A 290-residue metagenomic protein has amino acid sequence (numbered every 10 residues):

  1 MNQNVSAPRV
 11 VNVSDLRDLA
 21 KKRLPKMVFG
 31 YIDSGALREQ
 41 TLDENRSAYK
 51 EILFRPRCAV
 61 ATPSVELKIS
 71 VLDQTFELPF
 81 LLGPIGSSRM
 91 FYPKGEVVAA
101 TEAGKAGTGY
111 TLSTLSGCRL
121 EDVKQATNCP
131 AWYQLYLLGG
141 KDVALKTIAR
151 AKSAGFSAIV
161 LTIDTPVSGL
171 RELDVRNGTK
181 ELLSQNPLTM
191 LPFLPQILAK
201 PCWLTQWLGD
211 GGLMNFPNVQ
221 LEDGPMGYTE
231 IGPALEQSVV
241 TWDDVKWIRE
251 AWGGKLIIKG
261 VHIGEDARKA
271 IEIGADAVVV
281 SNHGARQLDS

Functional and structural regions predicted by a protein language model:
M1-D73, L182-V240: An N-cap/entry alpha-helix motif that binds or orients negatively charged groups
V28, K50, F76-F80, C129 (+1 more regions): A generic secondary-structure signal marking the coil-to-beta-strand transition
A61-L67, S116-D122, L138, D164-P166: Short, glycine/charge-rich beta-strand/loop segments that flank catalytic centers and engage negatively charged groups
L72-F76, E272: Glycine-rich phosphate/diphosphate-binding loops that line cofactor/substrate pockets in enzymes
F76-L115, L120: Glycine-rich active-site/cofactor-binding loop and its immediate structural neighborhood
F80-G83, T108-L112, A131-L135, I159 (+2 more regions): Hydrophobic faces of well-ordered beta-strands that scaffold small-molecule active sites in alpha/beta enzyme cores
S87, T101, D122, A126 (+1 more regions): Alpha/beta enzyme core
K105-A126, P130-A144: A gly/proline- and charged-residue-enriched helix-loop-helix capping module
